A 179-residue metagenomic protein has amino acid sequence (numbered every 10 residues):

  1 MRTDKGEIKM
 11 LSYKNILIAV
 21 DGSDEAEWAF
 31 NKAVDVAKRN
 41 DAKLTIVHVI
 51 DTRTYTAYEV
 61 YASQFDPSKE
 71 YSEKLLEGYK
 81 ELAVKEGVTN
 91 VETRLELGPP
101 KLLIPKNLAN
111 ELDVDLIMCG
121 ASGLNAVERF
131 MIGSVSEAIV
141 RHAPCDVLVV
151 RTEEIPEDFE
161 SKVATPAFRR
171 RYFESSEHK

Functional and structural regions predicted by a protein language model:
M1-K5, D35, A109-D158, A167: Gly/Ser-rich helix-loop-strand patches that form or flank binding pockets for ribonucleotide-derived cofactors
M1-L11, E81-I117, E157-F159, V163-T165 (+1 more regions): Structural beta-alpha unit
T3-V60, E86, I155, R169-K179: Small/aliphatic-rich secondary-structure junction motif
A29, S72-L75, V135: Hydrophobic alpha-helical membrane-association signature
A29, T56-E59, L103-K106, R129-F130 (+1 more regions): Short, well-ordered secondary-structure micro-motifs
T45-V47, E92-E96, L148: General small-molecule cofactor/ligand-binding pocket signal
R53-T54, P100, A126, E157: Generic structural signal for helix capping and beta-alpha/helix-loop junctions
S63-K74: A short acidic, glycine-rich active-site loop that binds or catalyzes chemistry on phosphate/adenosine moieties
